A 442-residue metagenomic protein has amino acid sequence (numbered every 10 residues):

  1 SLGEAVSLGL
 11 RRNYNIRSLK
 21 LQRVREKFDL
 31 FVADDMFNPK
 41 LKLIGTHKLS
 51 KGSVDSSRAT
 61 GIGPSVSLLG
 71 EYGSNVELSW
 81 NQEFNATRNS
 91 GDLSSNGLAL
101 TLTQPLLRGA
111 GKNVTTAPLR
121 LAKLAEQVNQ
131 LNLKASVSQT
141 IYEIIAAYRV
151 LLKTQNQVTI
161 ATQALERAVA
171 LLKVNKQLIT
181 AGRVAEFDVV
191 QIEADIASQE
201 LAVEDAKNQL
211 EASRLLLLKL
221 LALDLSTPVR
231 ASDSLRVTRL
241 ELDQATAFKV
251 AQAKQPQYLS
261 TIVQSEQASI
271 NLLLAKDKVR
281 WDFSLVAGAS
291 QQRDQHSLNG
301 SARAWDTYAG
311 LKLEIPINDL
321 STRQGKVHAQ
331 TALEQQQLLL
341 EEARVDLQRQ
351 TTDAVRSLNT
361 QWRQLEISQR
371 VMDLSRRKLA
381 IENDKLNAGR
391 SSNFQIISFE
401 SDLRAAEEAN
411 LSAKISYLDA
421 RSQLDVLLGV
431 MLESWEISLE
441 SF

Functional and structural regions predicted by a protein language model:
S1-S57, G61-G63, L102-A117, L121-K123 (+11 more regions): Bacterial Sec-pathway N-terminal export signals of envelope proteins
R17-L21, D34, E71-S95, L106-N132 (+9 more regions): Sec/SRP-type N-terminal targeting helices
I44-Q104, A231-Q244, L273, D277 (+3 more regions): Small/polar, glycine/serine/threonine/aspartate-rich low-complexity segments that form flexible
A59-G61, G97, A146, Q191 (+3 more regions): Transmembrane beta-barrel architecture of outer-membrane proteins
L124, Q130-V250, S357, Q361-Q364 (+4 more regions): Periplasmic alpha-helical coiled-coil/stalk elements that build and connect Gram-negative outer-membrane
I179-R183, L386-R390, L427: A short glycine-centered flexible hinge/capping loop motif at secondary-structure junctions
L216-D224, L274, S422-S434: Long amphipathic alpha-helical coiled-coil segments
A380-L418: C-terminal structured "cap/appendage" subdomains that terminate the fold
